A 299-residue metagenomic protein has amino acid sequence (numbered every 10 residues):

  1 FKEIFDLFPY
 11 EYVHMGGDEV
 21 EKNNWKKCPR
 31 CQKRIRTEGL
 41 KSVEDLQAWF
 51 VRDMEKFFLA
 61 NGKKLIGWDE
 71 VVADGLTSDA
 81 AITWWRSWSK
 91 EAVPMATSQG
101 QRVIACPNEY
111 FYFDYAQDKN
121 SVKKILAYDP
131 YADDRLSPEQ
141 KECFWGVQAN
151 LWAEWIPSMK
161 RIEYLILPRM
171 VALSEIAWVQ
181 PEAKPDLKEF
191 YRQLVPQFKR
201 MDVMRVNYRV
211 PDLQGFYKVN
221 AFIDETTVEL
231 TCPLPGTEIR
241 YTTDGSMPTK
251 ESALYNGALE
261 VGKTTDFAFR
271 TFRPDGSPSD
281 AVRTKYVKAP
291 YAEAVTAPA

Functional and structural regions predicted by a protein language model:
F1-A80, W85-Q101: Active-site neighborhood of glycoside hydrolase catalytic domains
K2-D6, W49-A60, P168, A172-E175 (+2 more regions): A broad, structural surface signal
Y12, G17-V20, L167, G236-D244: Hydrophobic/aromatic-rich, well-ordered segments within soluble, folded domains that form packed cores
W25-K27, Y115-A116, S252, A281-V282: Short, solvent-exposed loop/turn and secondary-structure capping segments
K41-S42, R161, G257: Short, contiguous acidic/charged loop-to-helix segments that flank catalytic cores in large enzymes
K64-E70, G75-A80, R86-T226: Flexible, acidic glycine-rich loops studded with aromatic residues
P185, Y191-A299: Short, compositionally stereotyped local motifs that mark structural "simplifiers"
